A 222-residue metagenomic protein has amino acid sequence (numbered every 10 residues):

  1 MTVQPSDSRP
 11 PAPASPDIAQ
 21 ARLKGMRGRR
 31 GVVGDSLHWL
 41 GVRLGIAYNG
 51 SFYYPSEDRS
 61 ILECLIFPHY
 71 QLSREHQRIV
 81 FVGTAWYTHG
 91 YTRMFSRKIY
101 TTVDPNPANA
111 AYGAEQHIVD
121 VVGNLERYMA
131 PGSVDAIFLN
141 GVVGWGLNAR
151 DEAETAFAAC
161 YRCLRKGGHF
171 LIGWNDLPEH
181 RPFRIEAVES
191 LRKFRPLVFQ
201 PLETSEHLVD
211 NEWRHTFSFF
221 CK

Functional and structural regions predicted by a protein language model:
P16-R74: Class I SAM-dependent methyltransferase Rossmann-like catalytic core, especially the SAM/SAH-binding loop
V80-E126: Class I SAM-dependent methyltransferase SAM/SAH-binding core
A85-Y87, N175-H180: Short "lid" loop at the C-terminus of a central beta-strand within the Rossmann-like core of SAM-dependent
R127-F138: A short acidic, Gly/Pro-enriched loop at the edge of an enzyme's catalytic core that lines a small-molecule cofactor
L139-W145: Residues lining the SAM
E152-K166: A short glycine-rich, Lys/Arg-flanked "PGG" loop and its adjoining helix->strand segment in the class I
G167-N175: Conserved beta-strand signature within the Rossmann-like core of class I S-adenosyl-L-methionine
H180-K222: Class I S-adenosyl-L-methionine
